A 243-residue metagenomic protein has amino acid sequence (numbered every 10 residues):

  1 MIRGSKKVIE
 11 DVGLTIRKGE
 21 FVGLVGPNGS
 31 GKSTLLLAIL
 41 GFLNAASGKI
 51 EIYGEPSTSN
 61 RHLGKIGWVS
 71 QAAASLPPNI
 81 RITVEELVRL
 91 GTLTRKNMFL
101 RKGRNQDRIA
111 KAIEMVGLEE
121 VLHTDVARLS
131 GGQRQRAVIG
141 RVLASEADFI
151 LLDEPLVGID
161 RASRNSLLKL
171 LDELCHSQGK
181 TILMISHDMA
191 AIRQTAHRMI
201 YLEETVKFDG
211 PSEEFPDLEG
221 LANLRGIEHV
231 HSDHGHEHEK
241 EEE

Functional and structural regions predicted by a protein language model:
V25-P27: The feature captures the beta-strand-to-loop junction immediately N-terminal to the Walker
L40: Helix-to-loop junction immediately C-terminal to a conserved catalytic motif
G48-H62: Conserved ABC transporter NBD signature motif
R89, G103-V121: Conserved ABC ATPase "signature" region
I150-E154: Catalytic Walker B motif of ABC-type/P-loop ATPase nucleotide-binding domains
S186-H187: H-loop/switch region of ABC-family ATPase nucleotide-binding domains
M199-P211: H-loop (His-switch) and adjacent beta-strand-loop-beta switch element of ABC-type ATPase nucleotide-binding domains
